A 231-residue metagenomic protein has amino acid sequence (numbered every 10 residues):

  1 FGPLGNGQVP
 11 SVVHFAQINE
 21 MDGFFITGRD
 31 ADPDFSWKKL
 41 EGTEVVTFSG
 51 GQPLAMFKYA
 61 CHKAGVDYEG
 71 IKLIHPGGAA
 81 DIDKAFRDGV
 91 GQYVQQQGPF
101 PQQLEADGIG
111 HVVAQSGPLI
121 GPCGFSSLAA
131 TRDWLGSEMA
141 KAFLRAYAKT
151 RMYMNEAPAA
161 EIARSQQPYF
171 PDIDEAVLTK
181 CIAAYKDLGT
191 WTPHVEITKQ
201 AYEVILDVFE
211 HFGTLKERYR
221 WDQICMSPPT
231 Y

Functional and structural regions predicted by a protein language model:
F1-D67, K72-A85, Q92-G98, I109-S116 (+1 more regions): Short, glycine-/small- and polar/acidic-enriched structural segments that line small-molecule recognition paths
P3-L4, L104, G121-C123, A184 (+1 more regions): Short secondary-structure boundary/hinge segments and terminal tails
G23, W37, L54, K58-C61 (+10 more regions): Extracytoplasmic/secreted envelope proteins and their assembly/folding machinery, especially bacterial periplasmic
G65-D67, G108, P171, G213-T214: Glycine-centered helix-boundary capping/hinge motifs
A80-F170: Pocket-lining segment of extracytoplasmic ligand-binding domains
G136-L215: Secondary-structure end/capping motifs
L206-Y231: Conserved C-terminal helix/tail region of periplasmic/extracytoplasmic solute-binding proteins
